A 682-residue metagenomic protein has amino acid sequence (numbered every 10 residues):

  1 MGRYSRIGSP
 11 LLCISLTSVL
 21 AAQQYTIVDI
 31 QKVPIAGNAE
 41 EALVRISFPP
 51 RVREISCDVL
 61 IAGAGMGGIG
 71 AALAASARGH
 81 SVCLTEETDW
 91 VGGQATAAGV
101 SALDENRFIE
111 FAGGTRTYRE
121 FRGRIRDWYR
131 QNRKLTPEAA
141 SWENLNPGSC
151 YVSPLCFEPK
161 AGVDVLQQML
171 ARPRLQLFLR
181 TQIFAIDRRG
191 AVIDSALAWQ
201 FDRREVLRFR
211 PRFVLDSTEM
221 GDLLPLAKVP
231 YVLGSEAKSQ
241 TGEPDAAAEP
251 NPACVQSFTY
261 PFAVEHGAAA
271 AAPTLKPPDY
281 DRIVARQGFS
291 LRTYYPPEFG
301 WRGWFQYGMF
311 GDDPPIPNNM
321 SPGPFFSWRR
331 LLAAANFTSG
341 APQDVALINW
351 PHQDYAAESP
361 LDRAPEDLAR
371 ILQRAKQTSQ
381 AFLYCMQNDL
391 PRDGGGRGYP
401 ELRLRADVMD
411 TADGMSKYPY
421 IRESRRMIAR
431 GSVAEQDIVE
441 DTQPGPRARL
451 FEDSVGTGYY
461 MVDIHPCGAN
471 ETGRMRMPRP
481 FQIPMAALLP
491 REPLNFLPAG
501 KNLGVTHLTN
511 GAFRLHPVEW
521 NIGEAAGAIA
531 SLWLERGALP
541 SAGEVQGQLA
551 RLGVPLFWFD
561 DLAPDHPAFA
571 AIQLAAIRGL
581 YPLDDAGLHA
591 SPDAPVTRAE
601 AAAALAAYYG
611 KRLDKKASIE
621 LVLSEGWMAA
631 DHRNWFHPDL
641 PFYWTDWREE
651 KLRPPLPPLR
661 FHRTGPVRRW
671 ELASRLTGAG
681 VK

Functional and structural regions predicted by a protein language model:
G8-V19: Bacterial N-terminal signal peptides
Q24-A42, F121, V163-D164, R180 (+3 more regions): Flavin (FAD/FMN)-binding glycine-rich loop and adjacent Rossmann-like elements that form
Y25-A39, H80-S81, E86-A185, V232 (+1 more regions): Conserved N-terminal/central alpha/beta ligand/cofactor-binding core
E40-S56: A short, basic/flexible loop-to-alpha-helix module at the beginning of a structural domain
R53-G65: Beta1/beta-strand and adjacent pyrophosphate-binding region of the FAD-binding site in flavoprotein oxidoreductases
G68: N-terminal Rossmann-fold NAD(P) dinucleotide-binding loop
A75: Aromatic pocket-lining residues of Rossmann-like dinucleotide-binding sites
E86, H566-R578, A586-V681: Short, solvent-exposed alpha-helical surface patches in non-cytosolic proteins
